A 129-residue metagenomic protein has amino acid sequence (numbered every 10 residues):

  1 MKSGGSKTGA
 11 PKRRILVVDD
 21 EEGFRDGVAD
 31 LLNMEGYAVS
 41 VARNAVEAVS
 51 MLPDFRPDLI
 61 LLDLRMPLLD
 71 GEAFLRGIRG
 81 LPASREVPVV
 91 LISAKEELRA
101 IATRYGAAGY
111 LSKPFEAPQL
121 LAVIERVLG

Functional and structural regions predicted by a protein language model:
D19, D63: Active-site residues of response regulator receiver
E22-S40: Two-component/phosphorelay signaling modules centered on CheY-like receiver
A42-V46: Conserved Asp/Asn-Gly motif in the active-site loop of CheY-like receiver
F55-L61: Active-site beta3 strand of CheY-like receiver
M66: Receiver (REC) domain active-site loop signature in two-component systems and cognate sites in sensor histidine kinases
V90-I92: Hydrophobic/aromatic residues positioned on beta-strands within the core alpha/beta folds
F115-R126: C-terminal output helix
